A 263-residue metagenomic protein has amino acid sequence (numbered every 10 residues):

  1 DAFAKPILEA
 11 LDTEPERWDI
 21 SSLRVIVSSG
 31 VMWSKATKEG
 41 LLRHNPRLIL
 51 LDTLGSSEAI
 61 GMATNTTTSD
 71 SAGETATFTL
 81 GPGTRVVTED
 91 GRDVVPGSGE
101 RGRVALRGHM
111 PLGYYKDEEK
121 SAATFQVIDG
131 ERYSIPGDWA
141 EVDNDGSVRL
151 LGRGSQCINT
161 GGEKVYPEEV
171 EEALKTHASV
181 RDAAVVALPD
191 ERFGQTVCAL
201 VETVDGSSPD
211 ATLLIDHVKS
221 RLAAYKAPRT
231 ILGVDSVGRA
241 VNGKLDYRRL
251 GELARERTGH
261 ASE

Functional and structural regions predicted by a protein language model:
L8-A72, R85, V95: Gly/Ser/Thr-rich phosphate-binding loop
I20-L23, G81, V180, P228: Core-facing hydrophobic residues within beta-strands of well-ordered domains
V25-S28, V185, T230-G233: Hydrophobic/anchoring residues in structured secondary elements
M32, A63-D117, A123-V127: Adenylate-forming AMP-binding core of the ANL superfamily, especially NRPS adenylation
K35, G55, G102, R107-G108 (+6 more regions): AMP-binding/adenylate-forming catalytic core of the ANL superfamily
L50-E58, A76-F78, V186-P189, L232: Beta-strand->loop->alpha-helix junctions that form or flank phosphate-binding loops in nucleotide-handling enzymes
E252-E263: Acidic/polar alpha-helix N-cap and adjacent early helical turns within long charge-rich amphipathic helices/linkers
